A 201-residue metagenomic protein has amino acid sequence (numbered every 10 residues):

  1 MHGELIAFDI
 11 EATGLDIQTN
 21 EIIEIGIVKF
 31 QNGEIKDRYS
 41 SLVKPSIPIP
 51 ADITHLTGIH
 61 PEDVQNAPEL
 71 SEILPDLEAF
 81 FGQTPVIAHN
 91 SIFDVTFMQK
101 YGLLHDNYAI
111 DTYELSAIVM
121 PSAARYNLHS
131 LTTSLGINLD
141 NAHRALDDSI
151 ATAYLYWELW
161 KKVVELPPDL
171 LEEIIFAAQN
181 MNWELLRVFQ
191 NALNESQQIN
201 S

Functional and structural regions predicted by a protein language model:
M1-Y108, P121-H143, A192-L193: Conserved non-catalytic scaffold segment of RNase H-like nuclease domains
A12-G14, E114, A151: Short, glycine/acidic-enriched loop or turn micro-motifs at the edges of active sites
E72, S116, S149-I150: Short secondary-structure boundary/hinge segments and terminal tails
I118, S134, L155-K162: Active-site catalytic microenvironments for nucleophilic, acid-base chemistry
R144-L159: Acidic, divalent-metal-coordinating active-site segment for phosphoryl/phosphodiester hydrolysis, typified by short
W157-S201: Acidic two-metal-ion nuclease catalytic site recognized across multiple nuclease folds, prominently DnaQ/RNase D-T
